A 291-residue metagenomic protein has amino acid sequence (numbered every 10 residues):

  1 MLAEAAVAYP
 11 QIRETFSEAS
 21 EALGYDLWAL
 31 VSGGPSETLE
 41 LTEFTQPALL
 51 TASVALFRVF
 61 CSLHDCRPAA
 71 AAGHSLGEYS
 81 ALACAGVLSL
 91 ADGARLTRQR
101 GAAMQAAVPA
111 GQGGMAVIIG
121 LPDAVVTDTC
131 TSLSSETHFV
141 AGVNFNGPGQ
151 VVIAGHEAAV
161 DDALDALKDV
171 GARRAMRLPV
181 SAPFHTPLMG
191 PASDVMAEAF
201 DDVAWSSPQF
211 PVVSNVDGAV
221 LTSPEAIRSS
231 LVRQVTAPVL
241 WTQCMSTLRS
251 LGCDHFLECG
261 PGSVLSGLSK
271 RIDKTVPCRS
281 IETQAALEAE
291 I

Functional and structural regions predicted by a protein language model:
M1-D128, L178, H255-A289: FabD-like malonyl-/acyl-CoA
E21-Y25, A85-P238: Alpha/beta catalytic cores of group-transfer enzymes, especially the acyltransferase/condensing modules of polyketide
C61, K168, R249-G252: Non-catalytic positions within long, well-ordered alpha-helices that form the structural scaffold/packing of enzyme
L133, E288-I291: Short amphipathic alpha-helix with an adjacent loop that forms part of the alpha/beta core around
T236-C253: A short, acidic, amphipathic alpha-helical segment used as a generic capping/interface helix at domain edges
